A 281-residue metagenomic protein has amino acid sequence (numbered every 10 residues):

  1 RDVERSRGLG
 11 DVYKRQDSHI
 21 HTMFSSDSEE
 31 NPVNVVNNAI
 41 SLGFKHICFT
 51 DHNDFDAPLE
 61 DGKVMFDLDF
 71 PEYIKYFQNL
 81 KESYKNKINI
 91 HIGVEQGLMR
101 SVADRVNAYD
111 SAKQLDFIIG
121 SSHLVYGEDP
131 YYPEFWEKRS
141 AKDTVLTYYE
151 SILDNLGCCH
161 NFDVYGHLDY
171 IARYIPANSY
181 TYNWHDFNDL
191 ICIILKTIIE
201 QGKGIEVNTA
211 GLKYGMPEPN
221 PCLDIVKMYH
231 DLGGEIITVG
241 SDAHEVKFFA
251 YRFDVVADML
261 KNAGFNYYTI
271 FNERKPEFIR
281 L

Functional and structural regions predicted by a protein language model:
R1-Y13: Single conserved hydrophobic/aromatic residue that forms the stacking wall/gate of nucleotide- or nucleobase-binding
G8, G43, Q114, H160-N161 (+2 more regions): Short loop/turn motifs at secondary-structure junctions
D11-A103, Y109-A112, Y174-H185, T209 (+2 more regions): An N-terminally biased module of ancient metal coordination in phosphate/nucleic-acid-related enzymes
D11-T22, P32, Y126, N178-L281: Charged catalytic cores and adjacent phosphate/nucleic-acid-binding surfaces used for phosphate/nucleic-acid chemistry
R15-D17, H46-C48, N89-G93, D116-I119 (+4 more regions): Structural preference for beta-strand elements that scaffold enzyme active sites
T50, S121, L168, N208 (+1 more regions): Conserved residues at the C-terminal ends of beta-strands
E60-K63, D67-E200: Extended substrate/RNA-proximal surfaces in nucleic-acid metabolism proteins
